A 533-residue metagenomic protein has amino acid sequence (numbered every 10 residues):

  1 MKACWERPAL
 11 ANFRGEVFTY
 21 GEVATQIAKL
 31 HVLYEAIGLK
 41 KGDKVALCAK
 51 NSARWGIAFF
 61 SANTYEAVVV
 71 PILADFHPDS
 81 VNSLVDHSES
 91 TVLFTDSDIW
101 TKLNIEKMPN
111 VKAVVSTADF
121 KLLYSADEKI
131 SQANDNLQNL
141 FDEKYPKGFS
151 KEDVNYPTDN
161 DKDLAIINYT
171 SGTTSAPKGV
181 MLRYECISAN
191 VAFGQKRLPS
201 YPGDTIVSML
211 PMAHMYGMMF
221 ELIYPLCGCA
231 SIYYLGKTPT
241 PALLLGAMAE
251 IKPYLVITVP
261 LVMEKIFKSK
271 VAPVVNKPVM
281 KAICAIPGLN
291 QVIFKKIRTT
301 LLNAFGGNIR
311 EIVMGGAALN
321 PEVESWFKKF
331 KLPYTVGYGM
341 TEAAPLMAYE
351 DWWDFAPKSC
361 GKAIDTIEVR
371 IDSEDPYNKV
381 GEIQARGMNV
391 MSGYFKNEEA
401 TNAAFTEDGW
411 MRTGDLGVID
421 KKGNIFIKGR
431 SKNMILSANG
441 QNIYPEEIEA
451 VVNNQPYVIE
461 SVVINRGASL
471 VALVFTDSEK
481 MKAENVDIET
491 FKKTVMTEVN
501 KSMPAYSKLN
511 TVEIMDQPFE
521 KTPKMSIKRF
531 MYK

Functional and structural regions predicted by a protein language model:
W5, N134-Y169, A176, P199-T205: Conserved pre-ATP/AMP-binding loop-to-beta segment of ANL
A9-S52, G56-F60, H77-N82, Y184-E185: Conserved AMP-binding/adenylate-forming core of the ANL superfamily
T19-G21, A165-A189: Conserved AMP-binding A3 loop
I37, T64-E143: Structural core segment of the AMP-binding/adenylate-forming
A46-C48, W55, F59, N63-S97 (+3 more regions): Short beta-strand->loop structural element characteristic of the AMP-binding/adenylate-forming
F76, L93, G387, S392-G393 (+1 more regions): AMP-binding/adenylate-forming catalytic core of the ANL superfamily
S188-T205, M212-T299, N308: Conserved AMP-binding/adenylation subdomain of ANL enzymes
I293-I425, S431-M434, E449: Conserved AMP-binding/adenylate-forming
